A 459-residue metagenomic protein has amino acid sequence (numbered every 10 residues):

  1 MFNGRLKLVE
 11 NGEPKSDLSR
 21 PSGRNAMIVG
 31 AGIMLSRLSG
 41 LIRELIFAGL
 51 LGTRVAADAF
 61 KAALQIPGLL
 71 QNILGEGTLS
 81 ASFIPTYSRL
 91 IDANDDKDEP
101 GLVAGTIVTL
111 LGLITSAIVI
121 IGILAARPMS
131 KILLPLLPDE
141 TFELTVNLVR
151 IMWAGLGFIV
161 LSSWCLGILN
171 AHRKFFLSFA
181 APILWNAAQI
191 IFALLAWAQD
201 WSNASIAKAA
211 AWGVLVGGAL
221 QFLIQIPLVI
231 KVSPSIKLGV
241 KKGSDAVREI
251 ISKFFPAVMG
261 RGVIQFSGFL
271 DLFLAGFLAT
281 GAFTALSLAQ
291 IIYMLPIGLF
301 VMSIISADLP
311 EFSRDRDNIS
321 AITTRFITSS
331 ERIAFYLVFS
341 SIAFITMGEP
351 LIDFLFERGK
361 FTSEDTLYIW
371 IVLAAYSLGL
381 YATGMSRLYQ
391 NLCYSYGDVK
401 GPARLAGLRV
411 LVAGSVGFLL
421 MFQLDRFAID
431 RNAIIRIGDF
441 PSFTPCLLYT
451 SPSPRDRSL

Functional and structural regions predicted by a protein language model:
F2-R455: Membrane-embedded alpha-helical bundles of multi-pass transporters/translocases, especially carrier/permease families
R457-L459: N-terminal low-complexity segments that are often proline-rich with Ser/Thr-Pro
